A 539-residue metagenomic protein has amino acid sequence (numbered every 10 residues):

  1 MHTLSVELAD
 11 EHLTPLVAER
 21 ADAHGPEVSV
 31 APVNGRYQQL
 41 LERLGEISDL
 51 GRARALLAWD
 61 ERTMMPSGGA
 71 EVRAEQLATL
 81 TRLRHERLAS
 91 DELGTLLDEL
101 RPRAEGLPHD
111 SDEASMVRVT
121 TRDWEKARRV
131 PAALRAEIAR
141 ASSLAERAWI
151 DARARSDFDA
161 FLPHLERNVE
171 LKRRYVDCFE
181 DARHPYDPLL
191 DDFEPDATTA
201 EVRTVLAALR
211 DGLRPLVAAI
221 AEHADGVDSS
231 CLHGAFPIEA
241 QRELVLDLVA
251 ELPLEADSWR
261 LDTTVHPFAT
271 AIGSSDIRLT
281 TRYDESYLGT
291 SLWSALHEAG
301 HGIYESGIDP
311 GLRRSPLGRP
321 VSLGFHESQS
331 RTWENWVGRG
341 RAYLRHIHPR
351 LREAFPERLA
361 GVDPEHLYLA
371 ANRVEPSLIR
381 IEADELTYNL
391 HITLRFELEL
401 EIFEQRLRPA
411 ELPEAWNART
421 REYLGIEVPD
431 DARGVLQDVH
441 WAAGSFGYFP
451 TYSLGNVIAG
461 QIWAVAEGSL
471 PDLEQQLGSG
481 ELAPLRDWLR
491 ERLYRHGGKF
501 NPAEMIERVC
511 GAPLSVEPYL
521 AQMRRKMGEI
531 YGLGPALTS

Functional and structural regions predicted by a protein language model:
H2-L4, L8, H12, L16-V17 (+7 more regions): C-terminal, non-catalytic "cap/extension" segments appended to globular domains
H2-L8, L13-L16, R20, H24-A197 (+2 more regions): A well-structured
L40, E180, H297, S330 (+3 more regions): Divalent metal-coordination and catalytic microenvironments
V72, L134-E137, H164-R167, V205 (+13 more regions): Secondary-structure capping and boundary motifs in well-ordered enzyme cores
I138-L288: Contiguous, non-catalytic segments that form substrate-binding/exosite surfaces or channel walls
L206, R210-L213, I238-R242, L248-D262 (+3 more regions): All-alpha helical catalytic cores of prenyl diphosphate-utilizing isoprenoid enzymes
T290-D309, E327-R331: Active-site recognition of the HExxH zinc-binding catalytic motif
R319-A360: Post-HExxH zinc-binding segment in Zn-dependent metallohydrolases
